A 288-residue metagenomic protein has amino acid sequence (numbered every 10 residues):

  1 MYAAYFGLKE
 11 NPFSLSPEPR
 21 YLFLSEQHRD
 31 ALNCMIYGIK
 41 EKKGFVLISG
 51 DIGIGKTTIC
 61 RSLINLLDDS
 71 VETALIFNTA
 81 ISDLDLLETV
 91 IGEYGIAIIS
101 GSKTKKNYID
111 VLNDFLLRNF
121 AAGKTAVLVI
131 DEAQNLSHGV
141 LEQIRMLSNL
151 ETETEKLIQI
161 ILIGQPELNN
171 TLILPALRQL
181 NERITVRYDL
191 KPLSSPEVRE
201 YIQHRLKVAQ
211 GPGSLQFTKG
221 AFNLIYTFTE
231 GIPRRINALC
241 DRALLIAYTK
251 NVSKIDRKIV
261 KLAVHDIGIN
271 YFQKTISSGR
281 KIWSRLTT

Functional and structural regions predicted by a protein language model:
M1-E41, K281-T288: A short, basic N-terminal segment
N11-F13, S70-E72, L84-S100: Conserved NTP-binding/hydrolysis module of P-loop NTPases
E41-L63, T79: Walker A/P-loop nucleotide-binding motif
S62-L66, L168-R183, P192: Short regulatory helix/loop adjacent to the ATP-binding pocket of P-loop NTPases
I76-A80, T171-L172, T185-V198: Conserved AAA+ ATPase "SRH/arginine-finger" region at the nucleotide-binding site
S82-D85, A97-Q143, T152-K156, S194-V198 (+2 more regions): Mid-core helix/loop region of P-loop NTP-binding domains shared across ATPases and GTPases
G92-G95, P166-E167, P175, L193-P212: Conserved AAA+ ATPase "sensor/coupling" helix adjacent to the nucleotide-binding pocket
A209-T288: C-terminal alpha-helical "lid" subdomain
